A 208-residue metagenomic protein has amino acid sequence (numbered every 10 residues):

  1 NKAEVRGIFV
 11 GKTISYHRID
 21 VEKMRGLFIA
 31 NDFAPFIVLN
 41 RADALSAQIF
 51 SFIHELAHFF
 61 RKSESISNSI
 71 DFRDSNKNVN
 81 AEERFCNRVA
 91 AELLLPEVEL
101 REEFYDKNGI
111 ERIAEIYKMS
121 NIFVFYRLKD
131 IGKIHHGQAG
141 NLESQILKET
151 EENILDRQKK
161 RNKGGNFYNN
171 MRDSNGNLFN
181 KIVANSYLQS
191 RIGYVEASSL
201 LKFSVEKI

Functional and structural regions predicted by a protein language model:
N1-I208: Active-site hotspot residues in diverse enzymes, especially metal/ion-binding acidic/histidine motifs
